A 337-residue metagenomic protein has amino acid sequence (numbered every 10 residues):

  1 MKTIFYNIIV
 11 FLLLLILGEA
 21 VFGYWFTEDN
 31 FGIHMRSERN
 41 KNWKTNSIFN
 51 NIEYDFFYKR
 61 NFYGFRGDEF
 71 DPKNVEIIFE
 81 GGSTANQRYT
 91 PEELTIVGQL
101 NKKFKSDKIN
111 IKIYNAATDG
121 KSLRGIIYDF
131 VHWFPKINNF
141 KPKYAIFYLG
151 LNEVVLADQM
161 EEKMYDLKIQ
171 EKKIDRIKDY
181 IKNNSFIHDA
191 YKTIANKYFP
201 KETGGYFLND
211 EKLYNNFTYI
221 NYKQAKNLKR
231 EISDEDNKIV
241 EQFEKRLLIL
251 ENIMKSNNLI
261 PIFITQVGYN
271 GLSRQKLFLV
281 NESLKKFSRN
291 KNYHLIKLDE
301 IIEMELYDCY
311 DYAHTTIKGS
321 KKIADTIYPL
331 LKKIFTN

Functional and structural regions predicted by a protein language model:
I4-N7, F243, H294, C309-N337: Histidine-centered active-site loop/cap adjacent to the catalytic His in serine esterases/O-acetyl transfer systems
Y6-V21: Hydrophobic membrane-insertion alpha-helices, especially the h-region of bacterial N-terminal signal peptides
W25-K103, I302-L306: Membrane/wall-proximal cationic-aromatic binding patches
R66-Y148: Membrane-embedded segments
G98, K102, R124, Y128-V131 (+8 more regions): Solvent-exposed, polar/charged alpha-helical surfaces in well-ordered, non-transmembrane soluble domains, broadly
L100, L279-S283, N290, K297-E303 (+2 more regions): Catalytic cores of nucleotide-enabled group-transfer and carboxylate-activating enzymes in metabolic and assembly-line
N115-A117, T265-Q266, K297-E300: Residue-level recognition of beta-strand->loop/alpha-helix junctions
L151-K285, I301-L306: Serine-dependent acyl-ester chemistry module
